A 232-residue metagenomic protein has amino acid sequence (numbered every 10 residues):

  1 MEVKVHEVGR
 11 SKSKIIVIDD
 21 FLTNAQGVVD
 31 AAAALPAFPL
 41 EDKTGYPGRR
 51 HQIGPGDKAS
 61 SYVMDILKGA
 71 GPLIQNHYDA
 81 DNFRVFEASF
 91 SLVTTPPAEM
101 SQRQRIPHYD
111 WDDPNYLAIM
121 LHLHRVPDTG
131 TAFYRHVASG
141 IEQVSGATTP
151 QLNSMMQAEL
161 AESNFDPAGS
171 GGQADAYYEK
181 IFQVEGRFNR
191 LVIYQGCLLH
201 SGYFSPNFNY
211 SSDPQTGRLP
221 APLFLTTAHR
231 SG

Functional and structural regions predicted by a protein language model:
M1-K4, G232: Basic/polar N-terminal segments that are highly enriched at the extreme N-terminus, encompassing both cleavable
V3-S89, P97-Q104, G130-T131, V137-S154 (+1 more regions): Non-heme Fe(II)/2-oxoglutarate
P97-G232: Catalytic core of non-heme Fe(II) oxygenases with the double-stranded beta-helix
